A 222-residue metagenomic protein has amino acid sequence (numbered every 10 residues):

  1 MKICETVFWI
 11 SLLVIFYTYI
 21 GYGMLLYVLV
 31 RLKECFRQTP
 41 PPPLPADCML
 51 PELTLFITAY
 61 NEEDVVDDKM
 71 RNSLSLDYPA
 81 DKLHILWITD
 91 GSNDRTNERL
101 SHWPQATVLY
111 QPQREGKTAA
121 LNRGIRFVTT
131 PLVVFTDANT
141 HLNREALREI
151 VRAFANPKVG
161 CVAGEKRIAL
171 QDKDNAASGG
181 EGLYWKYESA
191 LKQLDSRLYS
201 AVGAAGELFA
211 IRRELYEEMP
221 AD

Functional and structural regions predicted by a protein language model:
M1-P45: N-terminal membrane-anchoring/stem segments of glycan-assembly enzymes
T54, N72, L86-N97, Q113 (+1 more regions): A conserved acidic beta->alpha catalytic loop
D64-D68, K82, N93-H102, E145: Acidic helix N-cap motif at the loop->helix transition within catalytic regions of sugar-transfer enzymes
R71-K82: Short, acidic, metal-binding catalytic loop of nucleotide-sugar glycosyltransferases
Q111-V128, R148, K186: Glycine-rich, basic loop-to-helix element that forms the pyrophosphate-binding segment of sugar-nucleotide handling
V133: Short aromatic/hydrophobic "clamp" motif used to bind/position activated sugar donors
D137-H141, P220-D222: The conserved acidic donor/metal-binding loop of glycosyltransferases
R144-G179: Conserved donor NDP-sugar-binding/catalytic core segment of glycosyltransferases
